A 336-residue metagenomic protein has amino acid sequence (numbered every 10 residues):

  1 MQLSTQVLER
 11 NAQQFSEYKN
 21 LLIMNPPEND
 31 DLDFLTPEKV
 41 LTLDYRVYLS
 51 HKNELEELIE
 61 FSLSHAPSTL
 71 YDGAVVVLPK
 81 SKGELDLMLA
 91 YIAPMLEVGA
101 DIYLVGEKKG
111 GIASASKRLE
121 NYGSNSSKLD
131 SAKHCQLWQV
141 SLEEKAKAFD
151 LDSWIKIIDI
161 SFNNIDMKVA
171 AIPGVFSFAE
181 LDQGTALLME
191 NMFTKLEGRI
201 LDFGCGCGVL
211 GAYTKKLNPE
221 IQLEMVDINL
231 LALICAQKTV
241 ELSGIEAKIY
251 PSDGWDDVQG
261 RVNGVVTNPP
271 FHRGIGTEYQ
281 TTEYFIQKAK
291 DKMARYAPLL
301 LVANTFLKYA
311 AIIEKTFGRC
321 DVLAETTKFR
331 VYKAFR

Functional and structural regions predicted by a protein language model:
M1-E56, Q183-T267: Conserved SAM/SAH cofactor-binding pocket of Class I
E60-S62, L129, A170, E224 (+2 more regions): General small-molecule cofactor/ligand-binding pocket signal
S62-T69, D256-G260: Short amphipathic alpha-helix with an adjacent loop that forms part of the alpha/beta core around
G73-G83, F203-G211, V262-G276: Conserved proline-anchored active-site loop of SAM-dependent methyltransferases that bridges a beta-strand
E84-F162: N-terminal auxiliary segments of SAM/dcSAM-dependent transferases
L89, D101-S124, K128-S131, C207 (+1 more regions): Conserved Class I SAM-dependent methyltransferase catalytic core
E97-A100, E220-I221, A297: A short helix->loop->beta-strand "cap" motif at the edges of active sites that frequently abuts
K133-R199: SAM-dependent Rossmann-like transferase core, predominantly class I methyltransferases with a strong bias toward
